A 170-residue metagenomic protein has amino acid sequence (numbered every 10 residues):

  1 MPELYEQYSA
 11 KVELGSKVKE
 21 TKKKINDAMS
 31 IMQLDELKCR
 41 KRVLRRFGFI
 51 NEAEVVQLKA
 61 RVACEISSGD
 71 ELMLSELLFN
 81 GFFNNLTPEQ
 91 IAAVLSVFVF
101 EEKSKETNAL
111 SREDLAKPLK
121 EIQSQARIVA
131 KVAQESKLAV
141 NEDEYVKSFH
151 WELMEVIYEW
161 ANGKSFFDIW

Functional and structural regions predicted by a protein language model:
M1-W170: Non-catalytic terminal extensions of ATP-dependent helicases
